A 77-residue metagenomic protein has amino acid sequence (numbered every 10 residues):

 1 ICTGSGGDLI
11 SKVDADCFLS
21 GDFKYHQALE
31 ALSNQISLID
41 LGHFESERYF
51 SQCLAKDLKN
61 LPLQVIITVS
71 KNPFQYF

Functional and structural regions predicted by a protein language model:
I1-F77: Active-site catalytic microenvironments in core metabolic enzymes, especially phosphate/sugar-handling
